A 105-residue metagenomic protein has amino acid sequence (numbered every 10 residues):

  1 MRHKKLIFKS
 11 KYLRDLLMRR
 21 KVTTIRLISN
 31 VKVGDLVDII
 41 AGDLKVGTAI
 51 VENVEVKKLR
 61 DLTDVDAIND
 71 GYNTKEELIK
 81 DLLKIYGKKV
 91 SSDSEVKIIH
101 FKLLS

Functional and structural regions predicted by a protein language model:
R2-S105: Structured alpha/beta reader/binder surfaces that contact nucleic acids or chromatin modification marks
